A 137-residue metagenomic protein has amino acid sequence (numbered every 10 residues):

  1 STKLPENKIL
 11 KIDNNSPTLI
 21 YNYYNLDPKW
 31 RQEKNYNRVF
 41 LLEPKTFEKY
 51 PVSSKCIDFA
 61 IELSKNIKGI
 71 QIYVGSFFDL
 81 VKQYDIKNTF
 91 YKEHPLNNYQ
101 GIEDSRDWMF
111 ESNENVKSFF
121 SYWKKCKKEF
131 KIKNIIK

Functional and structural regions predicted by a protein language model:
S1-K137: Trp/Phe/Arg-rich N-terminal binding region typifying the photolyase-homology
